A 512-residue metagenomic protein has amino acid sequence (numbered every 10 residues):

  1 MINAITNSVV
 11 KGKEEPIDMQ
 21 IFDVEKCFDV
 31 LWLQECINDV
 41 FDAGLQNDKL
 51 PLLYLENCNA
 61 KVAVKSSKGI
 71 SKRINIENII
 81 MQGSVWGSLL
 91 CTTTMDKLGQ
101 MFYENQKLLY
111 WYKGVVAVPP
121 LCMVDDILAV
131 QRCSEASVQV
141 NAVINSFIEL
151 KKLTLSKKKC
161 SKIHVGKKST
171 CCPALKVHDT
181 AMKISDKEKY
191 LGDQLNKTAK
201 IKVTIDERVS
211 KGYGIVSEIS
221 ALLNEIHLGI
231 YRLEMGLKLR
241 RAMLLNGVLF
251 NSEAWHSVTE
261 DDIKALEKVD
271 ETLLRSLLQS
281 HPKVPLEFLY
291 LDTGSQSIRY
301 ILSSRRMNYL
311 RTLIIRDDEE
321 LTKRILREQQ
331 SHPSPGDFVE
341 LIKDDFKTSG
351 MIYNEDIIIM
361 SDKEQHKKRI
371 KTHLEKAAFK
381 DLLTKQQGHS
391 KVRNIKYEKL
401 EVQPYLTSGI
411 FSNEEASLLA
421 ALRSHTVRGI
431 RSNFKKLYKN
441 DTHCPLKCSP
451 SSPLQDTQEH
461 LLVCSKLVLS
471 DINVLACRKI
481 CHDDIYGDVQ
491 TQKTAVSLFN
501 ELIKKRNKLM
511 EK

Functional and structural regions predicted by a protein language model:
M1-I2, D23, V40, L53 (+13 more regions): Mobile genetic element proteins and their domesticated derivatives, centered on retroelements and DNA transposons
M1-N38, H460-L461: Conserved catalytic palm subdomain of right-hand nucleotidyl-transferase polymerases, strongest for RNA-directed enzymes
I2, E25-F28, I76-L108: Conserved pre-motif C helix in the palm subdomain of viral-like polymerases
K26-A43, V118-E149, K197-I201: Catalytic palm subdomain of template-directed nucleic-acid polymerases, centered on the conserved carboxylate motif
K68-I70, T154-K187, E207: Short, conserved micro-motifs composed of acidic
M123-D126, K159-G166, E188-I325, V463 (+1 more regions): Non-catalytic, peripheral interaction segments enriched in hydrophobic/basic residues
I352-Q455: Helix/loop segments that flank and initiate small ligand/metal-binding modules
N433-D488: Short Cys/His-based metal-binding microdomains
